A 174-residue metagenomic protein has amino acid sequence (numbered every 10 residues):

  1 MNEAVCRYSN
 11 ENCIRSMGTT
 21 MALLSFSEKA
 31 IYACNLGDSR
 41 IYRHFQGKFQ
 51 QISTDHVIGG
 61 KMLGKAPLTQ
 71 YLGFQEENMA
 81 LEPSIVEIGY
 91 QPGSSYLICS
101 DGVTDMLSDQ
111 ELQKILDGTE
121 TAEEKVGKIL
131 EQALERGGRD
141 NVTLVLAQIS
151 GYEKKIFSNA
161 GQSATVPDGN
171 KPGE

Functional and structural regions predicted by a protein language model:
M1-E174: PP2C/PPM-type serine/threonine phosphatase catalytic domain
